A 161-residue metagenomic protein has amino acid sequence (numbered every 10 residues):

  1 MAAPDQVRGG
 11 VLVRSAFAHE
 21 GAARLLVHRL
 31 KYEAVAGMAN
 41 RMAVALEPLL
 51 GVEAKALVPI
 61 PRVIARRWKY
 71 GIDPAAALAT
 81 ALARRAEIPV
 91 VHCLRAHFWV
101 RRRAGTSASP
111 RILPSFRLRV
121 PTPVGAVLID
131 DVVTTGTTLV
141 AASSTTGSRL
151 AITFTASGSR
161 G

Functional and structural regions predicted by a protein language model:
M1-G161: Glycine-rich phosphate/pyrophosphate-handling loop used in enzymes and phosphotransfer proteins
